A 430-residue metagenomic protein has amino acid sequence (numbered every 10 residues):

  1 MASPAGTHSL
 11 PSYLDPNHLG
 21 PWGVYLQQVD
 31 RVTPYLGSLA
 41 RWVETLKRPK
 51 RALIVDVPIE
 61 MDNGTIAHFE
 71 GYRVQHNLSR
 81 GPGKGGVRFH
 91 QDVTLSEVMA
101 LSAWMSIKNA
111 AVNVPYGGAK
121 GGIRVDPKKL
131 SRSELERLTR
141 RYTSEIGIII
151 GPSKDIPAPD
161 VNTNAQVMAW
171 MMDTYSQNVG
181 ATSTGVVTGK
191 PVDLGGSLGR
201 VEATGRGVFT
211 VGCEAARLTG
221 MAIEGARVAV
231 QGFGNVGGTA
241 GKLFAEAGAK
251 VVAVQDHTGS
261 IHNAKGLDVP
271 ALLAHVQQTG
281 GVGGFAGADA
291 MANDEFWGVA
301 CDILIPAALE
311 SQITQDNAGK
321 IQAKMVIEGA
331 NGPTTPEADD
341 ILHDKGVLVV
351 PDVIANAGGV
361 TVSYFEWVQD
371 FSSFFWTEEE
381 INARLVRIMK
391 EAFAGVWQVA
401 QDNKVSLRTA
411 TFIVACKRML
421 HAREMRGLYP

Functional and structural regions predicted by a protein language model:
M1-L198, H421: N-terminal ligand-binding/catalytic initiation module
S12-G20, L36, A215-A216, G319-P430: Adenosine-phosphate binding glycine-rich loop
G20, V24-Q27, V93-S96, L130-R141 (+19 more regions): Conserved active-site and cofactor/substrate-binding residues in soluble primary-metabolism enzymes
V98-L101, M171, V208-A216, A240 (+3 more regions): Buried hydrophobic packing segments
A100, I156-A158, A181-V187, V230 (+5 more regions): General beta-strand structural signal in soluble alpha/beta enzymes
P191, G196-A300: Glycine-rich phosphate/diphosphate-binding loop of Rossmann-like nucleotide-binding domains
G259-V349: Rossmann-like adenosine-cofactor binding region
